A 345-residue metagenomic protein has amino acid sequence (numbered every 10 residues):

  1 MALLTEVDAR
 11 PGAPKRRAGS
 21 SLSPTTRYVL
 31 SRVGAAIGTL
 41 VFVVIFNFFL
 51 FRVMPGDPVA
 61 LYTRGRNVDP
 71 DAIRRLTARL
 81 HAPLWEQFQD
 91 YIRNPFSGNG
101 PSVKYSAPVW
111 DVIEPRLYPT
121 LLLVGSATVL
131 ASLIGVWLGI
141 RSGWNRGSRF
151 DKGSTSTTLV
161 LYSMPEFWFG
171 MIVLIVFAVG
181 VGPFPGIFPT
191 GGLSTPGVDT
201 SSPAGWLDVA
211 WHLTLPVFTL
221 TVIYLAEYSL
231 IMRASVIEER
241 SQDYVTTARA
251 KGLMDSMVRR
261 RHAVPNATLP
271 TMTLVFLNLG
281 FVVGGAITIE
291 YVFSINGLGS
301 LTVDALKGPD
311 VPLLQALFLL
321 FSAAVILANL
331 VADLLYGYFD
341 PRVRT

Functional and structural regions predicted by a protein language model:
L3-T5, G12-T25, A82-V136: An internal, D/E-rich "acidic patch" concept
E6, S156-Y224: Membrane-water interface segments at transmembrane-helix boundaries in multipass membrane proteins
G12-L50: Charged, compositionally biased N-terminal leader segments and the immediate start of the first structured element
S23-R27, L40, L117-F150, P196-T345: Alpha-helical transmembrane segments of integral membrane proteins, especially multi-pass inner/plasma-membrane
A36, R116, T120, S156-L159 (+2 more regions): Residue-level signal for discrete positions within transmembrane alpha-helices of multi-pass small-molecule
I37-F46, L161-V179, L274-L279: Hydrophobic alpha-helical membrane-insertion segments
T39-Q89, F177, V181-W206: Hydrophobic alpha-helical transmembrane segments of membrane transport/permease proteins and related membrane-embedded
L76-W85, G98-V109, L193-H212, L306-P312: Membrane-interfacial helix-loop-helix junctions in multi-pass membrane proteins
